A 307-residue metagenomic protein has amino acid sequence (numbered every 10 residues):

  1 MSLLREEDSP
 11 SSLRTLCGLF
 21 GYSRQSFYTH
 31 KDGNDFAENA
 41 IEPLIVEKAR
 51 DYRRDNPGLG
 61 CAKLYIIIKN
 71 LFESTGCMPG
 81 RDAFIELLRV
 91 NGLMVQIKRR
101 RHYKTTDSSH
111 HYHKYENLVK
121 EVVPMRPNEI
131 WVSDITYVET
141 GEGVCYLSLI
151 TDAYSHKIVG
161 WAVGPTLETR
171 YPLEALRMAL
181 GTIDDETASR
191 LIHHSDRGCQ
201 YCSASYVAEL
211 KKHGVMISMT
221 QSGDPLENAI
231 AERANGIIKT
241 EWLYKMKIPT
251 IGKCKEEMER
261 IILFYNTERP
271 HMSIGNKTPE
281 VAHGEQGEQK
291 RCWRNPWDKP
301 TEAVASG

Functional and structural regions predicted by a protein language model:
M1-P10, V46-R54: Short, amphipathic alpha-helical "recognition" segments used to contact nucleic acids or chromatin
P10-S12, L59, P79, P249: Residue-level signal for the short linker/turn that defines the boundary of a DNA-recognition helix
L16-C17, F27, A49, L64 (+13 more regions): Mobile genetic element proteins and their domesticated derivatives, centered on retroelements and DNA transposons
C17, R24-P127, D224, E280-Q289: Basic, flexible linker segments flanking DNA-binding modules in nucleic acid-interacting mobile-element proteins
F36, A40, T106-D107, S195-R197 (+4 more regions): RNase H-like two-metal-ion nuclease catalytic core shared by retroviral integrases and related mobile-element nucleases
M78-L149, L173-M178, T182-I183, A188-R190 (+1 more regions): Mobile-element integrase/transposase regions, centering on the N-terminal DNA-binding/Zn-coordinating module
D152-A153, V163-R170: A short acidic/small-residue loop/turn micro-motif
K211-V215, I237-G307: C-terminal domain-tail junction helix/linker
